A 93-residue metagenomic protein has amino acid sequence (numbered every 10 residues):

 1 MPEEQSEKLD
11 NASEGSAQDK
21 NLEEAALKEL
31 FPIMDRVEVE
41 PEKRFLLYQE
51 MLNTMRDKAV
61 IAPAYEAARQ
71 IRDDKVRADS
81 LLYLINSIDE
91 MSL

Functional and structural regions predicted by a protein language model:
M1-E66, Q70, K75, L82-L93: Long, non-catalytic architectural segments outside compact domain cores
